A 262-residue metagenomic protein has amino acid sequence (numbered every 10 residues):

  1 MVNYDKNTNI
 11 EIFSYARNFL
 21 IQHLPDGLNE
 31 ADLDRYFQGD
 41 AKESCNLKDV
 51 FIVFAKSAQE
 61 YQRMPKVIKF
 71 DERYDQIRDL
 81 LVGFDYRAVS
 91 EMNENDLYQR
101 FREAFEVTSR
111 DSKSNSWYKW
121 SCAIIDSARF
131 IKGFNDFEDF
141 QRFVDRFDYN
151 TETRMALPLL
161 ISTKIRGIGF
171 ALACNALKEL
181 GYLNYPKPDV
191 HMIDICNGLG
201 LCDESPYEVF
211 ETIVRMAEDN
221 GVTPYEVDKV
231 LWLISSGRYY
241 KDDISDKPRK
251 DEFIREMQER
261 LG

Functional and structural regions predicted by a protein language model:
M1-K119: Structure-specific DNA junction-binding interface
M1-K48, K119-A128, F137-G262: C-terminal accessory module of base-excision DNA glycosylases/AP lyases that mediates lesion recognition and DNA
S57-Y61, R129, N197: Short glycine/serine- and small hydrophobic-enriched flexible loop segments
F105, A128-N135: Generic hydrophobic/packing signal
